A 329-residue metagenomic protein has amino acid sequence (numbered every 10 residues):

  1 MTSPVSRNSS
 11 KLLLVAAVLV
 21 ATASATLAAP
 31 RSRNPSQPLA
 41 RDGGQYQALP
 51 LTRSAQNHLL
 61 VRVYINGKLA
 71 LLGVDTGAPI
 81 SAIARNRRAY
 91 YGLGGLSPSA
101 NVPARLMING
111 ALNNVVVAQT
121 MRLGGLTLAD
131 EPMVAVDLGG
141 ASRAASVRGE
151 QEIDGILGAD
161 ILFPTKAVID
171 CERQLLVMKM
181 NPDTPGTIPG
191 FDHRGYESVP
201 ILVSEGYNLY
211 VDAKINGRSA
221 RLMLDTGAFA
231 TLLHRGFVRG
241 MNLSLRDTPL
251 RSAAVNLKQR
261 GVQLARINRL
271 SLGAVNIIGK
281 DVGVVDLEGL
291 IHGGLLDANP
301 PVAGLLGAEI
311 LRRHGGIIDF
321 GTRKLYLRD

Functional and structural regions predicted by a protein language model:
T2, A25-D329: Pepsin/retropepsin-fold aspartyl endopeptidases
T2-L14: Bacterial N-terminal signal peptides that target proteins for export
L13-A23: Bacterial N-terminal signal peptides
